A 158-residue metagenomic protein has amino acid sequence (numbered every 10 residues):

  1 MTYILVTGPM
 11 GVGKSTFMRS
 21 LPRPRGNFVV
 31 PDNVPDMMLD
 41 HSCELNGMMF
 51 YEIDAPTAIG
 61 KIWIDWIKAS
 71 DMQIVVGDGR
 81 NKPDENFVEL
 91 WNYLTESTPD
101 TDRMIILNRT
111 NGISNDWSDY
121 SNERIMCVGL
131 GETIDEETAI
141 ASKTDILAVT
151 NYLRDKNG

Functional and structural regions predicted by a protein language model:
M10: The conserved Walker
S15: Walker A/P-loop
P22-N46: Switch I (effector-binding) loop of TRAFAC-class P-loop GTPase G-domains
G47-K61: Switch II (G3) loop of P-loop NTPases
G60-N81: Inter-motif core of Ras-like GTPase G domains
G79-E123: Conserved C-terminal guanine-recognition region of P-loop GTPase G domains, centered on the G4
N115-G158: Canonical P-loop GTPase G-domain recognition
